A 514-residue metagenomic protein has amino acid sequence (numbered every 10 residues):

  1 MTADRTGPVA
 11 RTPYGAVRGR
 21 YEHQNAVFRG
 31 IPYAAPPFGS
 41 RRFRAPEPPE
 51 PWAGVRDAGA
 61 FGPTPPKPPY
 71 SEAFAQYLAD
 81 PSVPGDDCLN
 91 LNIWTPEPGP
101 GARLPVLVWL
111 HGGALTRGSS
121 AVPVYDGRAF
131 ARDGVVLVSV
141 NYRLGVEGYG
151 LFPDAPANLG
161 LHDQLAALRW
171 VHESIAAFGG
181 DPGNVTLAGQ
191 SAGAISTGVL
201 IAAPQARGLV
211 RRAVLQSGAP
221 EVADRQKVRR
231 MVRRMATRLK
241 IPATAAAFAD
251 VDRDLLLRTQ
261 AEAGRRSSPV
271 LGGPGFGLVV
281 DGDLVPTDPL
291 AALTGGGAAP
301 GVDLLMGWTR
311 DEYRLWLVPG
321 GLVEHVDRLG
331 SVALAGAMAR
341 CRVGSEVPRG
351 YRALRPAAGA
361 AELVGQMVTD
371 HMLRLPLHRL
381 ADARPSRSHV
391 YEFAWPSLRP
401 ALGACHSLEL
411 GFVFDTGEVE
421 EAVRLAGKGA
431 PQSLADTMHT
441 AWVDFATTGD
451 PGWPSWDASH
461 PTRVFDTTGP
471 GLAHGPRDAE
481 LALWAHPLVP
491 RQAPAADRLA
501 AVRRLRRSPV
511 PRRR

Functional and structural regions predicted by a protein language model:
M1-N158, P182, E421-M438, A446-W453 (+1 more regions): Non-catalytic accessory segments of hydrolases
A26, D86-L89, H162-L165, R169 (+6 more regions): A structural signal for well-ordered alpha-helical segments within the folded catalytic domains of diverse enzymes
P36-R42, Y313-W316, R399-P400, L472: Short, solvent-exposed loop/turn elements at domain surfaces
P63, R374-R514: Mobile gating loops/cap/lid regions near enzyme active sites that modulate substrate access
F74-P242, T287, A291-W316: Serine-hydrolase-like catalytic core of hydrolytic proteins
P98-R103, I175-N184, A243, R384-H389 (+1 more regions): Surface-exposed helix-capping loop/turn segments at secondary-structure junctions
R234-P269: Accessory cap/linker subdomain of secreted extracellular hydrolases
L255-G429, A441: Substrate-gating cap/lid region and adjacent catalytic-acid/histidine neighborhood within extracellular/lumenal
